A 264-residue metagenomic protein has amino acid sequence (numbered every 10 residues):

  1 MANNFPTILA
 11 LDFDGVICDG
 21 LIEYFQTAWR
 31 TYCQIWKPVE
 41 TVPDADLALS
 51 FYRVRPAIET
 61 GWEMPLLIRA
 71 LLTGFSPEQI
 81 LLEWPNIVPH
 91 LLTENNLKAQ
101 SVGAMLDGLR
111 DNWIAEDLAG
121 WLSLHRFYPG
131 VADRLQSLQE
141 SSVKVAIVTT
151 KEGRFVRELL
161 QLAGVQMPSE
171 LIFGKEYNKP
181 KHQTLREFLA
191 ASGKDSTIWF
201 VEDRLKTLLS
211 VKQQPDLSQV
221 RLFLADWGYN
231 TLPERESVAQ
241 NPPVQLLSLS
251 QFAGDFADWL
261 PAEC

Functional and structural regions predicted by a protein language model:
N4-A10: Extreme N-terminal starter segment of soluble prokaryotic enzymes
A10-D12, F200-V201: Generic enzyme active-site microenvironment
D14-R157: Alpha-helical substrate-recognition element adjacent to the catalytic core
A132-L138, L185-R186, L208, K212 (+1 more regions): Short amphipathic alpha-helical segments and helix-helix/interface helices
T150-W199, L208-Q214: Substrate-recognition "cap/lid" segment bordering the active-site pocket of phosphatases
F173-G174, P243-D255: Short acidic-hydrophobic, aromatic-tinged amphipathic segments that line or gate anion-handling sites
Y177-L185, T231-V238, F256-W259: Short, charged, surface-exposed secondary-structure boundary motifs
D195, F200-L247: Acidic, Mg2+-coordinating phosphoryl-transfer loop and its flanking beta/alpha structural elements, shared across
